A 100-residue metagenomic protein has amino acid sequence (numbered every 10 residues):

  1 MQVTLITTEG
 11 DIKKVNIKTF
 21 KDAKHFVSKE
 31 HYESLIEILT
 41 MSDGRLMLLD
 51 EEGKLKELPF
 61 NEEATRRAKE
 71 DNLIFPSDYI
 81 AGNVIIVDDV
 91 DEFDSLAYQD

Functional and structural regions predicted by a protein language model:
M1-H25, S34-D100: Detector for the mature cores of small, proteolytically processed and post-translationally modified peptide effectors
